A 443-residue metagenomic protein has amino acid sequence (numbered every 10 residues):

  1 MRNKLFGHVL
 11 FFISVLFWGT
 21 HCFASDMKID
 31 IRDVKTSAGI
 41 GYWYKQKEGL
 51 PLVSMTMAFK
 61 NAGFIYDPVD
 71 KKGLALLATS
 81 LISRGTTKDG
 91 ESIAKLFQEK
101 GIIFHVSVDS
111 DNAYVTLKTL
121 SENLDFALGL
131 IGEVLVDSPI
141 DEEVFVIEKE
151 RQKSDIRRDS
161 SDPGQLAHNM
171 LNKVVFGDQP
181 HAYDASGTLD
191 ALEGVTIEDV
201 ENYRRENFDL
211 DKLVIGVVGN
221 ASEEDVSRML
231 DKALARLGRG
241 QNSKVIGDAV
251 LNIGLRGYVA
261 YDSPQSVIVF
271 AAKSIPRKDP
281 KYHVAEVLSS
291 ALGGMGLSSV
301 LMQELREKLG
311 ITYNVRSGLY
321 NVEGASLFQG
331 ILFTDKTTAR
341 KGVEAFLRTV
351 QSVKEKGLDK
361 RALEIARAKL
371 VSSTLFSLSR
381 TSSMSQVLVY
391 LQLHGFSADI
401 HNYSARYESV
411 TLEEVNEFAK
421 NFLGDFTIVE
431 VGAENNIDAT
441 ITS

Functional and structural regions predicted by a protein language model:
M1-G7: Positively charged n-region of N-terminal signal peptides that target proteins for export
H8-G19: Bacterial N-terminal signal peptides
A24-V53: N- or domain-start disorder-to-order transition segments that initiate the globular core
W43-Y44, P51-V53, F64-D67, K278 (+1 more regions): Short, solvent-exposed loop/turn elements at domain surfaces
K47-G49, T56-F59, N242-S298: His/Glu-based metal-binding/catalytic segments typifying zinc-dependent metallopeptidases
T56-K118, D184, M295-I311: M16/MPP (pitrilysin/insulinase) zinc-metallopeptidase core fold and M16-derived inactive scaffolds
S92-Q241, Y258, K308-S443: Charge-rich, well-structured scaffold segments of protease-associated domains
